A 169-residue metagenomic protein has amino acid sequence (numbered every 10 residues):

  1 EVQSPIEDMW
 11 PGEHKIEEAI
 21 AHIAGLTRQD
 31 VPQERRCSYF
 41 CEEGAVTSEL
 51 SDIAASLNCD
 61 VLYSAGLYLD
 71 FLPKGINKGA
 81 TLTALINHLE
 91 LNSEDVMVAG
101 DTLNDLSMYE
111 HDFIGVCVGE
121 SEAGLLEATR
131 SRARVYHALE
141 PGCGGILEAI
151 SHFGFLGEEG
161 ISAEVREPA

Functional and structural regions predicted by a protein language model:
E1-H14: Glycine/small-residue-rich loop that forms an oxyanion/phosphate-binding "nest" at active or ligand-binding sites
Q3-I6, E43, T47, V118-L126: Short, structured coil/loop segments at alpha-helix boundaries
E13-H111: Conserved acidic, metal-coordinating active-site core of Asp-based, Mg2+-dependent phosphoryl-transfer enzymes
L72, G79-A169: Mg2+-dependent phosphoryl-transfer enzymes with acidic/Ser/Thr/Gly-rich catalytic loops
